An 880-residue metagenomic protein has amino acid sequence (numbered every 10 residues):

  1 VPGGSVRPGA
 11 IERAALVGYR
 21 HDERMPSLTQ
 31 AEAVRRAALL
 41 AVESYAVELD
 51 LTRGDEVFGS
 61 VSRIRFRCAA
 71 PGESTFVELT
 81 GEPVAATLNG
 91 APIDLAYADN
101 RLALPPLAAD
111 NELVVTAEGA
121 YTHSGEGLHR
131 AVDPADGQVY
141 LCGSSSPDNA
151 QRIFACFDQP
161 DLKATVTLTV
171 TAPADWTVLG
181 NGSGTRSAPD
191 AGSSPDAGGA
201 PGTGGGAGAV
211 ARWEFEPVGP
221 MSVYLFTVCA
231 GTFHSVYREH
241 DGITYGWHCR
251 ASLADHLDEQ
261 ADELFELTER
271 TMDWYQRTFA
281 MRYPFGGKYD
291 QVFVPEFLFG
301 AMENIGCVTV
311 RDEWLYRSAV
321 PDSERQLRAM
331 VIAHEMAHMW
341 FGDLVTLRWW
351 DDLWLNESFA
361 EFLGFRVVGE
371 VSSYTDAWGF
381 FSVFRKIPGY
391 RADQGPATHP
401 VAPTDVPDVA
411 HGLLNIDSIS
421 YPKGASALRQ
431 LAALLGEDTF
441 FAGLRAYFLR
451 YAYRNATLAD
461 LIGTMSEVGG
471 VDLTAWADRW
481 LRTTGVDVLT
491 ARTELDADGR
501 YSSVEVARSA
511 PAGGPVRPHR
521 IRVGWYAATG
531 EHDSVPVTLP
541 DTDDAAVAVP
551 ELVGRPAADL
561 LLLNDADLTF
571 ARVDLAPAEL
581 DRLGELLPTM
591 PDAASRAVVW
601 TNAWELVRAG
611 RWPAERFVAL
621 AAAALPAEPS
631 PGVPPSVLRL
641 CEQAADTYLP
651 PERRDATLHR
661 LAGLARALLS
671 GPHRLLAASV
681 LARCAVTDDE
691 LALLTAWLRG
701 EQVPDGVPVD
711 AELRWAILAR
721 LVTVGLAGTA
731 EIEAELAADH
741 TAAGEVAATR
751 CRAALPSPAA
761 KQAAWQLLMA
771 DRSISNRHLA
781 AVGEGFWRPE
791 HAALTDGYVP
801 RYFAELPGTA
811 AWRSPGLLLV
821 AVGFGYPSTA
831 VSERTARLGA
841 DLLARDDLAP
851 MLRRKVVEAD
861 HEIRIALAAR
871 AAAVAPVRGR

Functional and structural regions predicted by a protein language model:
V6-G59, H129, D133-S144, D158-P160 (+1 more regions): N-terminal, polar/Ser/Thr-rich
R13-A14, R24, F215, W247-A512 (+4 more regions): Hydrophobic alpha-helical and helix-loop surface patches within well-folded domains that function as non-catalytic
Y19-R24, T169-A172, T177, A251 (+5 more regions): Non-catalytic accessory/interaction domains
Q30-A37, T116-V166, G231-F233, D567-A593 (+1 more regions): Glycine/proline-rich low-complexity spacer/linker segments in large multi-domain proteins
F58-F66, Y501-R508: Short, well-ordered beta-strand segments enriched in hydrophobic/aromatic residues
S60, S146, D158-G198, G202-A333 (+4 more regions): Hydrophobic helix-coil surface modules that form long, contiguous segments used for peptide/substrate interaction
V61-F66, L79, D110-S124, V166-A174 (+2 more regions): Short, hydrophobic/aromatic-enriched beta-strand segments in well-ordered soluble domains
S74-T75, T80-P134, G206-G208, A545-P556: A surface-exposed beta-strand-loop module
